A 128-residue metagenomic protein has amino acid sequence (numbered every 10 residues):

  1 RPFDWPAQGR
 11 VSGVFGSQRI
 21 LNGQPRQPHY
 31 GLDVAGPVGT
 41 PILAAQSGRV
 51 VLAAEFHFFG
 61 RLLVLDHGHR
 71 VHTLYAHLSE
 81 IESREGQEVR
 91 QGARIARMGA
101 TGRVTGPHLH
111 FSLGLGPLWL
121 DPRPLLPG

Functional and structural regions predicted by a protein language model:
D4-G128: Catalytic cores of peptidoglycan-degrading enzymes
